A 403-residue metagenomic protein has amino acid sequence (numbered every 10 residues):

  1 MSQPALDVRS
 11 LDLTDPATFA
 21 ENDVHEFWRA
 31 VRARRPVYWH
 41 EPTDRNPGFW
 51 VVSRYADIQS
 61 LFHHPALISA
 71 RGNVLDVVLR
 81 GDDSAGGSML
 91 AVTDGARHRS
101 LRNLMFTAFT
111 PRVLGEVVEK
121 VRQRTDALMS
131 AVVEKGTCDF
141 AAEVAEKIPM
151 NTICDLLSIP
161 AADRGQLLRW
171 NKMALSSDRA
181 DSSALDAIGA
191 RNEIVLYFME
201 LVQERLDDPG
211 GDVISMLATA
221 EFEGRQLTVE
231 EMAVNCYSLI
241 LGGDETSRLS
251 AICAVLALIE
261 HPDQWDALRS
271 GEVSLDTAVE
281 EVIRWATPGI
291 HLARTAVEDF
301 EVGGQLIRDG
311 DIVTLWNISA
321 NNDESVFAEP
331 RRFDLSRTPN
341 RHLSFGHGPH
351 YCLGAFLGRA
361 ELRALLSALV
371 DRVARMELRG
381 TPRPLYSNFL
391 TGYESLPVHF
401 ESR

Functional and structural regions predicted by a protein language model:
M1-R403: Cytochrome P450
